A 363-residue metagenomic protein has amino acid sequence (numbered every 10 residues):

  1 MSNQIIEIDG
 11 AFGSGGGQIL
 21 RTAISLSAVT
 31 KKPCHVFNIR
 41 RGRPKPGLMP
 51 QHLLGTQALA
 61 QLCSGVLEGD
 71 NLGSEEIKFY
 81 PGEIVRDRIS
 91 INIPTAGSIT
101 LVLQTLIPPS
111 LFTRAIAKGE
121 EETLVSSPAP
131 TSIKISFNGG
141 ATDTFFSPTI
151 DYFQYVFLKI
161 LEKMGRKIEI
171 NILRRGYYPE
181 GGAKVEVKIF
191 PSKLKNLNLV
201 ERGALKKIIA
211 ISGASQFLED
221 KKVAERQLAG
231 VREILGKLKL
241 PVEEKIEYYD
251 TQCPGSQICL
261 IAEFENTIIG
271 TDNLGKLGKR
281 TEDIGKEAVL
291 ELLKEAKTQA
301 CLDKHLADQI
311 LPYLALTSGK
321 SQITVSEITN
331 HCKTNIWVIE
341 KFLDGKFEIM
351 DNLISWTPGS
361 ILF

Functional and structural regions predicted by a protein language model:
M1-I116, P128-F363: Structural preference for solvent-exposed beta-strand-turn elements and adjacent flexible terminal/loop segments within
